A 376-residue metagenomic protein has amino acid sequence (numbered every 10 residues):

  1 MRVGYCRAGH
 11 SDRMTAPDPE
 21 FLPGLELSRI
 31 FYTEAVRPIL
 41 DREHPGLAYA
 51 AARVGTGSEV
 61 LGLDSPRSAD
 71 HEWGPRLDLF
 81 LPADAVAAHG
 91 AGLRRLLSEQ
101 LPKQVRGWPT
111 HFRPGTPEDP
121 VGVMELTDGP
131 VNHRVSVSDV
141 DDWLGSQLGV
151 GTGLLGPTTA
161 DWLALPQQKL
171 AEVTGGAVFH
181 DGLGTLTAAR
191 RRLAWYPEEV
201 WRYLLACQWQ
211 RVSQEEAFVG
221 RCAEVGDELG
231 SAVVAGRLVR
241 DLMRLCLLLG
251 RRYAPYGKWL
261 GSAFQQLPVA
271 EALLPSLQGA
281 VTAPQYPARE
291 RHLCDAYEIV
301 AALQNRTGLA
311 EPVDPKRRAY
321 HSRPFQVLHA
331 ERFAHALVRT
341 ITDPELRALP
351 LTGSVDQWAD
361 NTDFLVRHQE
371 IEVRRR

Functional and structural regions predicted by a protein language model:
M1-D12: Short, structured surface patches at the beginning of a domain
M14-A52: Helical scaffold of the NTase/Pol beta-like nucleotidyltransferase catalytic core
T15-L25, R76, G220, V225-D227: Glycine- and acidic
I39-D78, D84: Active-site nucleotide-donor binding segment shared across nucleotidyl transfer reactions
L81-V86, V225-L229: A generic structural motif
A87-E224: Conserved NTP/Mg2+-binding pocket subregion across the NTase superfamily
D161, L165-P350, Q357: Conserved nucleotidyltransferase catalytic core and NTase-mimicking acidic/glycine-rich helix/loop elements in nucleic
P344-R376: Extended, compositionally biased alpha-helical segments that mediate assembly or anchoring
